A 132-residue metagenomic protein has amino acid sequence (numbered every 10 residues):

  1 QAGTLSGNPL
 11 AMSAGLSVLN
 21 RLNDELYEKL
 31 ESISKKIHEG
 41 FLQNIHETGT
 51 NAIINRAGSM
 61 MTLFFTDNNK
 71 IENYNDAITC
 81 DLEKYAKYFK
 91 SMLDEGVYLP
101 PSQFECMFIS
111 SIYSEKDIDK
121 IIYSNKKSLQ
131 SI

Functional and structural regions predicted by a protein language model:
Q1-I132: Conserved N-terminal phosphate-binding loop of PLP-dependent enzymes in the Aspartate aminotransferase
